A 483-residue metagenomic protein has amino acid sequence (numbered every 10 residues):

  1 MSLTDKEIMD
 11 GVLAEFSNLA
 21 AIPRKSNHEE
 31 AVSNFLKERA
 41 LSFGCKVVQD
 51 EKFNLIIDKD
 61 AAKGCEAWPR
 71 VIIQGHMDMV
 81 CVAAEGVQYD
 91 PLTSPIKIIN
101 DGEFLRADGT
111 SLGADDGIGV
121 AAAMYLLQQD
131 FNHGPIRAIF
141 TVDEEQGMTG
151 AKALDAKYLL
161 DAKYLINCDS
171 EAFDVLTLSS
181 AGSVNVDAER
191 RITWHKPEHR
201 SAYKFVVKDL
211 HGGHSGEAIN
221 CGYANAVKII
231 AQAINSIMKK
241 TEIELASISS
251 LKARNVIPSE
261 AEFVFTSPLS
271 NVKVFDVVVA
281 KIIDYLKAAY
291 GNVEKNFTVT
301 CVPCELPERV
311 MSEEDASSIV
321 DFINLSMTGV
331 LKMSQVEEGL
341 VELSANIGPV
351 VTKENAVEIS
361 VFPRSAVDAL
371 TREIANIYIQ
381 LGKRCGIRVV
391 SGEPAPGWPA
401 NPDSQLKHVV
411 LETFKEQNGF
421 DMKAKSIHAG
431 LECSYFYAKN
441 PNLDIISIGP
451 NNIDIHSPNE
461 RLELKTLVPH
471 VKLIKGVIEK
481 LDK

Functional and structural regions predicted by a protein language model:
S2-F104: Acidic/His- and Gly-rich active-site-bordering loop/insert found across diverse amide/peptide-bond hydrolases
M9-V12, Q335-E358, F362, N418-G476: Zn-dependent metallopeptidase/amidohydrolase metal-coordination segment
K37, K157, Y223-K240, P268-N271 (+6 more regions): His/Asp/Glu-rich mid-to-C-terminal helical/loop segments that flank catalytic regions of hydrolases
C65-A156, A162-K163, A202, A316 (+4 more regions): Active-site metal-coordination/substrate-binding segment of hydrolases, especially metallo-dependent peptidases
M77-M79, S111, I139-G147, D169-F173 (+3 more regions): Acidic, glycine-rich active-site loops and adjacent beta-strand->loop/helix elements that engage anionic groups
P95, D101-R106, E145-Q146, A151-K152 (+1 more regions): Midchain, well-structured core segments that form catalytic/ion-binding scaffolds
A218, Y223-V227, A231-I248, G392 (+1 more regions): Active-site-adjacent substrate-binding region of metalloamidase/peptidase-like peptide-processing proteins
L340-S426: Substrate-recognition/cap regions that form aromatic- and gly/pro-loop-enriched pockets for small-molecule ligands
